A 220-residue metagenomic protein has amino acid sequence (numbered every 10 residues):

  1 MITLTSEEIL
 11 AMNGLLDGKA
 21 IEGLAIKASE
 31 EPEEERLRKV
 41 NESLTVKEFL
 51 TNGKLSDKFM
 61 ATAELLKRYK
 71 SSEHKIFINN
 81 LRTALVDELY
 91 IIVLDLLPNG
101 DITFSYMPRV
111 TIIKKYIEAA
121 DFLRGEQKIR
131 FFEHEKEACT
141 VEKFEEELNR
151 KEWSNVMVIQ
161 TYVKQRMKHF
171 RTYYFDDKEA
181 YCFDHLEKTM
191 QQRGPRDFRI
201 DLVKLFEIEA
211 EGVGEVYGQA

Functional and structural regions predicted by a protein language model:
M1-T45, T51-L55, M60-A61: Short, amphipathic alpha-helical interface elements at domain boundaries that mediate macromolecular binding
E22-A25, T51, D57-A220: Non-catalytic recognition/regulatory regions in large multidomain proteins
